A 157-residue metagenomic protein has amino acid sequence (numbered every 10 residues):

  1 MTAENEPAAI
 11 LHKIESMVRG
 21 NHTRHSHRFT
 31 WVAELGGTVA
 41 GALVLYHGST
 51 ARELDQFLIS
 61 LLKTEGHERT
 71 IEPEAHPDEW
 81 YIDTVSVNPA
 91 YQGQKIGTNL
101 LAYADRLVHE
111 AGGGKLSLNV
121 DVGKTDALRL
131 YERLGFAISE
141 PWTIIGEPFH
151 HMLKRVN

Functional and structural regions predicted by a protein language model:
M1-V18, R28-F29, L62-T64: Conserved GNAT-fold acetyl-CoA-binding loop/helix
R19-V32, S49-E53, Y81: A short helix-loop-beta-strand connector motif used in the catalytic cores of GNAT acetyltransferases and, in some
V32, T38-H47, Y81, S86: Conserved beta-strand in the GNAT
H47-T84: Conserved acyl-donor/pantetheine-binding loop and adjacent beta-alpha core of acyl/acetyltransferases and related
D78-E79, G114-L128, E132-G135, E140-N157: C-terminal "cap" of GNAT-fold acetyltransferases
W80, Q92, L101, V108-N119: Conserved GNAT acetyl-CoA-binding A-motif
N88-A90, Q94, V122-G123: Active-site acidic-Proline motif in GNAT/NAT acetyltransferases
